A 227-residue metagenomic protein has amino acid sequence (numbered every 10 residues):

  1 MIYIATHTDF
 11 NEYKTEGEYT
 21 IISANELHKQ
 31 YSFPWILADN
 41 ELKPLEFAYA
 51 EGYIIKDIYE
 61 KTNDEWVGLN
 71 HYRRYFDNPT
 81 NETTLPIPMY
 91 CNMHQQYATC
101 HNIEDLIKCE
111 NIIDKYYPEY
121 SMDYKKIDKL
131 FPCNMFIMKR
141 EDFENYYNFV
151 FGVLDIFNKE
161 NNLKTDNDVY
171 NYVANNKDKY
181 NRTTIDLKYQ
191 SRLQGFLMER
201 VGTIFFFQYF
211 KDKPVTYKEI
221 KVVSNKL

Functional and structural regions predicted by a protein language model:
M1-L227: ER/Golgi luminal nucleotide-sugar-dependent glycosyltransferases, focusing on the catalytic module
